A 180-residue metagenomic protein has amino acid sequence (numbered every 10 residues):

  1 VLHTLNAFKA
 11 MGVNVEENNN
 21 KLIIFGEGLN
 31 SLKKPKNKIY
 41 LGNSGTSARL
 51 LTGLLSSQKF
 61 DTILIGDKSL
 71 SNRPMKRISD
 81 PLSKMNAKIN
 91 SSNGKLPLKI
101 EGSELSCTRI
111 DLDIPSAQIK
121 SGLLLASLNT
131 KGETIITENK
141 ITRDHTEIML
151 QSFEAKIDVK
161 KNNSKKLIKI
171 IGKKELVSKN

Functional and structural regions predicted by a protein language model:
V1-N180: Short, structured segments at the rim of ligand-binding sites
